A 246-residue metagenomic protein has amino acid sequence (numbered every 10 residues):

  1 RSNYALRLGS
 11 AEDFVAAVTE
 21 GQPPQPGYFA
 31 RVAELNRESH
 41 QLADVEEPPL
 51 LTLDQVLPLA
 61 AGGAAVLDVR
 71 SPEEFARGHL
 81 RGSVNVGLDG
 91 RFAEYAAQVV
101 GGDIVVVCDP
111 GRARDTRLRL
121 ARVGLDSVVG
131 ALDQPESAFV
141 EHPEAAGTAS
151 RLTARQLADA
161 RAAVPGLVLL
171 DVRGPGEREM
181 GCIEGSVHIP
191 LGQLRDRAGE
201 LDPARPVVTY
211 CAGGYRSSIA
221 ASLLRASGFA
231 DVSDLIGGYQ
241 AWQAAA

Functional and structural regions predicted by a protein language model:
R1-P48, G62-A65, P72-V168, V172-A246: Rhodanese-like catalytic fold shared by cysteine-dependent sulfurtransferases and DSP/PTP-type phosphatases
P49-A60: Long, low-complexity segments enriched in small/aliphatic residues
